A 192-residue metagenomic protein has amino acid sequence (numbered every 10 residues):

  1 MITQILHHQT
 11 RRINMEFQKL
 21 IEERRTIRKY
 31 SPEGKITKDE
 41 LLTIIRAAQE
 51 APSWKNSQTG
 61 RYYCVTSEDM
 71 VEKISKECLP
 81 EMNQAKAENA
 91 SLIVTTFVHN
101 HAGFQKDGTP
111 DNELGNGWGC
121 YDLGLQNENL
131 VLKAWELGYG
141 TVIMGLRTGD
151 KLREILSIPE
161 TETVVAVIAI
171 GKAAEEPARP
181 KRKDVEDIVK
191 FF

Functional and structural regions predicted by a protein language model:
I2-N14: Short, Lys/Arg-enriched N-terminal segments with co-localized hydrophobic residues within the first ~10-30 amino acids
K19-I27, P32-K35, A166-F192: C-terminal helix-cap and adjacent tail motif
R25, D69, R147-D150: Alpha-helix/helix-capping structural signal
E40, S53-L123: Glycine/small-residue-rich phosphate/adenosyl-binding loop
L41-R46: Short amphipathic alpha-helical segments
A48-Q49, V94, N100, D111-I155: Small-aliphatic-rich amphipathic alpha-helix that forms the alpha element of a beta-alpha
Q84-I93, S157-R179: A glycine-rich helix N-cap at a beta->alpha junction
